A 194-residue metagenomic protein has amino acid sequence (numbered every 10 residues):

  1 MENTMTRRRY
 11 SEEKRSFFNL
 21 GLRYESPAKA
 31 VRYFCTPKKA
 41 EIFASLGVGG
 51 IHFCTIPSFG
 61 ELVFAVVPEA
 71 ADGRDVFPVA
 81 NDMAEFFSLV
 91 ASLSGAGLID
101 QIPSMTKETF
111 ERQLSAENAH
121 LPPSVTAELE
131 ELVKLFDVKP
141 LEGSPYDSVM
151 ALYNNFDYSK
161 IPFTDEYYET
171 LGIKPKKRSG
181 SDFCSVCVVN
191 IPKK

Functional and structural regions predicted by a protein language model:
M1-A71, E117-K194: A surface-exposed partner-binding patch
F64-M105: Compact, glycine/acidic-enriched structural inserts
A84-F87, E111, E130-V133: Residue-level detector of alpha-helical secondary structure
L98-L121, V125-E128: Hydrophobic alpha-helical interaction segments
